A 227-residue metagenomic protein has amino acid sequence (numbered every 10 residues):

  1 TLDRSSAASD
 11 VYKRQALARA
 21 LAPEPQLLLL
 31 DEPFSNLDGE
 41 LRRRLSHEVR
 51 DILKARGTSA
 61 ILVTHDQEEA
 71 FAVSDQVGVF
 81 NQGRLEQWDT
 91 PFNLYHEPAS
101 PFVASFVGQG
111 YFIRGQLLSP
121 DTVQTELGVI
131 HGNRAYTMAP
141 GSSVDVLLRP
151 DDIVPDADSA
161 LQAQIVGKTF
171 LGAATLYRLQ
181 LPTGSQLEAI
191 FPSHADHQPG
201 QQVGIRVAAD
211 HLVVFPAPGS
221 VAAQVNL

Functional and structural regions predicted by a protein language model:
T1-A8, Y12: Single conserved hydrophobic/aromatic residue that forms the stacking wall/gate of nucleotide- or nucleobase-binding
R19, P23: Conserved signature/switch motifs of ABC ATPase nucleotide-binding domains
L28-E32: Catalytic Walker B motif of ABC-type/P-loop ATPase nucleotide-binding domains
D38: ABC-family nucleotide-binding domains
R42-R56: Helical segment within the ABC ATPase nucleotide-binding domain
K54, S59, T64-G128: Internal alpha/beta loop-helix hairpins
G110-F112, P120-L227: Non-catalytic connector elements of ABC transporters
